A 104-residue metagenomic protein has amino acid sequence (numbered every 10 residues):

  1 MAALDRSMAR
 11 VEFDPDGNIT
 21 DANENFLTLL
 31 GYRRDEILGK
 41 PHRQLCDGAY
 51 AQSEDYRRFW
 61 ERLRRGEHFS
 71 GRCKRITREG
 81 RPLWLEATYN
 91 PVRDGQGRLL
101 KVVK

Functional and structural regions predicted by a protein language model:
M1-A3, A9: PAS-family sensory domains
A9, F69-K74, Y89: PAS and PAS-like sensory modules
R10-F13, G17-T20, Y89: Conserved hydrophobic beta-strand signature of PAS-family and PAS-like sensory domains
F26-L38: PAS/PAS-like sensory domain cap-loop motif
D35, A87-V102: Short loop/turn elements at sensory-signaling interfaces that couple input to output
L38-Y50: PAS-family sensory/regulatory domains
E61-H68: Soluble sensory domains of the PAS superfamily and closely related sensory modules
K74-G80, R93-G95: PAS-family sensory domains
